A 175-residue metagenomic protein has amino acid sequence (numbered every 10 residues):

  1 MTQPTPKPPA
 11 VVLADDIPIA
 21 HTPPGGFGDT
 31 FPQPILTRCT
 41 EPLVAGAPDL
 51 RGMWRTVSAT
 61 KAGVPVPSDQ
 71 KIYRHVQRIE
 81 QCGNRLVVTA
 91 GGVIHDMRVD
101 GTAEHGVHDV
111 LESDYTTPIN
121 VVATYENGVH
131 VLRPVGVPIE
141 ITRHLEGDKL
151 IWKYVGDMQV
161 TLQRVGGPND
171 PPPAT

Functional and structural regions predicted by a protein language model:
M1-R85, Q163-T175: Amphipathic/hydrophobic helical signal segments and adjacent flexible N-terminal regions that mediate secretion
L50-P65, R98-V107, L111, I119-H130: Short, basic/low-complexity N-terminal boundary segments at the transition from targeting/disordered tails
P65-T116, V155: N-terminal glycine/threonine-rich, aromatic-flanked beta-hairpin/loop signature
H75-Q77, I94-D96, I119-V121, P138-T142 (+1 more regions): A structural detector for short beta-strand units
I79-G83, V99, Y125, H144-E146 (+1 more regions): Generic beta-strand structural signal
T89-G91, P134-G136, R143-L145, Y154 (+1 more regions): Residue-level recognition of conserved beta-strand positions in structured domain cores
T117-I141, E146: Acidic, glycine-rich flexible loop segments
K149-D157: Short, exposed beta-strand-loop hairpins at the edges of beta-sheets in extracellular/periplasmic proteins
